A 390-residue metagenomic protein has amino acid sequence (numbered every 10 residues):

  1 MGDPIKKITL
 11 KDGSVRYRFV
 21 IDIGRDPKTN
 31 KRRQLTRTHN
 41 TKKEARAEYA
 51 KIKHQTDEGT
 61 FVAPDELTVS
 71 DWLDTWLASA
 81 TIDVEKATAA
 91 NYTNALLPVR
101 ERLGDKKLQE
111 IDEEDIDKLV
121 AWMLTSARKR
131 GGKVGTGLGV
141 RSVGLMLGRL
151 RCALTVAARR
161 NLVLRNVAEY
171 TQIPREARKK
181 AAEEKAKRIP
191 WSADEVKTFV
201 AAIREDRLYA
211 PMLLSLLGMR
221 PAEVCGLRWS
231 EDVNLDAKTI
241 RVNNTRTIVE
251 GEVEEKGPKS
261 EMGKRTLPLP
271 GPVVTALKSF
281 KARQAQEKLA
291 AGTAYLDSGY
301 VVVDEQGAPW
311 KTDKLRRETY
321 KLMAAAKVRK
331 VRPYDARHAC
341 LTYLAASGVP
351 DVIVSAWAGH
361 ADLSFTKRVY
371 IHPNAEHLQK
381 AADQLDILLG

Functional and structural regions predicted by a protein language model:
G2-K11, V233: Short amphipathic beta-strand and strand-loop transition segments with alternating hydrophobic
K11-K118, F280-V301, E305-A308: N-terminal DNA-binding module of tyrosine recombinases/phage integrases
S14, T41, D65, L77-L162 (+3 more regions): N-terminal core-binding DNA-recognition domain of tyrosine site-specific recombinases/integrases
N40, R246, A358-Q384: Catalytic-site neighborhood detector that most strongly recognizes the C-terminal catalytic loop/helix of tyrosine
K129-G132, K197-A201, E205-L208, L267 (+3 more regions): Short, basic (Lys/Arg/His-rich) helix/loop patches that form interaction surfaces in the mid-to-C-terminal regions
K133-V140, G144-G148, R159-W229, L235-D236 (+4 more regions): Basic, Lys/Arg- and aromatic-enriched nucleic-acid-binding interface segment
R175, A186, P190, A201 (+7 more regions): C-terminal secondary-structure termini that scaffold catalytic or DNA-interacting sites
